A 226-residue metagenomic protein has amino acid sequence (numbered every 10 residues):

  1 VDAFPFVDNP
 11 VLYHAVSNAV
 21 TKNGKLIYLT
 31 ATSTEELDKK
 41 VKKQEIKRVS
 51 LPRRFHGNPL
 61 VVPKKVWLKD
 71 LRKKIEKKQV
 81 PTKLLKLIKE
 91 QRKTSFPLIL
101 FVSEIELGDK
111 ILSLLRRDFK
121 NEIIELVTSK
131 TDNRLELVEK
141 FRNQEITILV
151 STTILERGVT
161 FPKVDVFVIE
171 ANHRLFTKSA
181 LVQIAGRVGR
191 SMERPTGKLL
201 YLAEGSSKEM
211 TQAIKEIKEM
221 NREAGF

Functional and structural regions predicted by a protein language model:
V1-D70, K77-K86: Post-DEXD/H (motif II) to motif III coupling segment of the RecA-like Helicase ATP-binding lobe
T21-E36, K178-L181, A185-K218: Conserved segment of the helicase C-terminal RecA-like domain
T21-K25, Q44-K47, K120-E122, P162-D165 (+1 more regions): Short glycine-/polar-rich loops that comprise or flank the Walker A/P-loop and associated switch/sensor motifs
T21-L29, F96-P97, E145-I148: Loop/turn-to-beta-strand initiation segments
L26, P81, L87-L115: Conserved strand-helix element at the start of the C-terminal RecA-like helicase core
L29-S33, P52-R54, V102-I105, S151-I154 (+1 more regions): A short beta-strand-to-loop transition that corresponds to the Sensor-1 phosphate-sensing loop of AAA+ P-loop ATPases
S103-E106, I124-E136, V150-R157: Conserved helicase motor
V159-N172, V182, K198-Y201: A short beta-strand element within the Helicase C-terminal
